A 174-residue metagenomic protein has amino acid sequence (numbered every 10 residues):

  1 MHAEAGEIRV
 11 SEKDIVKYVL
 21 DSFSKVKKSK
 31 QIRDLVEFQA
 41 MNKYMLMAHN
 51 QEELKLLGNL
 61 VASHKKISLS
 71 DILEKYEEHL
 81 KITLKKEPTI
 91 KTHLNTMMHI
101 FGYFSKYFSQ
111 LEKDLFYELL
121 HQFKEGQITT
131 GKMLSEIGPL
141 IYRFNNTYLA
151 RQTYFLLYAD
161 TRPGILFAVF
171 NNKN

Functional and structural regions predicted by a protein language model:
H2-N174: Acidic, Ser/Pro/Thr-rich low-complexity regulatory regions and the short amphipathic helical interaction modules they
